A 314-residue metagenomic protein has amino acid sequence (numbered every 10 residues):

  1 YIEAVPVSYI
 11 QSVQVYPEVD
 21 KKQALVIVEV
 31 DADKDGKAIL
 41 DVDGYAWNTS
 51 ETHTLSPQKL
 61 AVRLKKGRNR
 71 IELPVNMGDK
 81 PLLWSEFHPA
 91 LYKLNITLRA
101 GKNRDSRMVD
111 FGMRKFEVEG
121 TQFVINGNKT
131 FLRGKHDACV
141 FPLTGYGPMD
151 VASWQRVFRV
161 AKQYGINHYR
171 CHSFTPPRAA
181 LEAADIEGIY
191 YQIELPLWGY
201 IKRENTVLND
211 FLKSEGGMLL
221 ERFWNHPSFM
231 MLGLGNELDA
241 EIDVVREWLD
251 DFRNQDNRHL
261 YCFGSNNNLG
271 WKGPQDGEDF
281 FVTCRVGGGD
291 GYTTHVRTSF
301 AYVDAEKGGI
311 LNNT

Functional and structural regions predicted by a protein language model:
Y1-H172, M230-M231, R258-Y261: Secreted/periplasmic carbohydrate-active enzymes, especially glycoside hydrolases
R159, H168-T314: Substrate-binding/catalytic cleft of secreted carbohydrate-active enzymes, primarily glycoside hydrolases
